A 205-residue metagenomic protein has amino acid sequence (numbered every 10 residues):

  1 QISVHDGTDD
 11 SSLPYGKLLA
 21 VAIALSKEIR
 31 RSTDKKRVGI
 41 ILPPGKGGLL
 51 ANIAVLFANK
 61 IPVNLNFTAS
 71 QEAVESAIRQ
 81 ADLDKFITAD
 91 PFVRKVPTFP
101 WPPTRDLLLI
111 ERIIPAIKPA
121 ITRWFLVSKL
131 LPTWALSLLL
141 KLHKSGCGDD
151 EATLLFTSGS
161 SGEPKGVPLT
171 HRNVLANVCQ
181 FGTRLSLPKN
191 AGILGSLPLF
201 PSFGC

Functional and structural regions predicted by a protein language model:
S3-I53, S70-E75, L130, S145-G146 (+1 more regions): Conserved AMP-binding/adenylate-forming core of the ANL superfamily
V4, D149-V167, V178, G182: ATP phosphate-binding P-loop of adenylate-forming
R30, F57-K129, K141: Structural core segment of the AMP-binding/adenylate-forming
V38, V55, F86, E151 (+2 more regions): Conserved S/T- and glycine-rich ATP-binding loop of Class I adenylate-forming
V38-I40, L185-C205: Conserved AMP-binding loop of ANL adenylate-forming enzymes
K46-N66, E75, F181-T183, S202-C205: Hydrophobic alpha-helical segments in the ANL/AMP-binding
L107-F156, E163, S186-G192: Conserved pre-ATP/AMP-binding loop-to-beta segment of ANL
